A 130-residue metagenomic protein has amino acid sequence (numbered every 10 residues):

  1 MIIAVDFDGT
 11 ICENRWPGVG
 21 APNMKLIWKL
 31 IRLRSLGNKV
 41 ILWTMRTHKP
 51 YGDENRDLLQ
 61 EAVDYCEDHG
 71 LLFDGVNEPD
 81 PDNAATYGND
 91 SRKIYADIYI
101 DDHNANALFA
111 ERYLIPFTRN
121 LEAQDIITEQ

Functional and structural regions predicted by a protein language model:
M1-Q130: HAD-like aspartate-dependent phosphatase fold
